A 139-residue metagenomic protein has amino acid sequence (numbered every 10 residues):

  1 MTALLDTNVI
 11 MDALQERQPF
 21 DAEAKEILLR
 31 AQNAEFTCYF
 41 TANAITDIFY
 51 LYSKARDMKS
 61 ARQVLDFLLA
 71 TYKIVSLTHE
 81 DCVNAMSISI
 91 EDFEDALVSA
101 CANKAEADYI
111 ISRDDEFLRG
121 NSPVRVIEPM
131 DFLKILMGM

Functional and structural regions predicted by a protein language model:
M1-F40, S53-S60, I127, L133-M139: Short, well-structured N-terminal submotif of metal-dependent ribonuclease cores
T2, A100-M139: Acidic, PIN/NYN-like endoribonuclease modules and their adjacent C-terminal/linker elements
V9-I10, D47-I48, N84: A general alpha-helix detector
L14, Y52, S89, N121: Short, flexible helix/strand-to-coil boundary loops that buttress conserved ligand/catalytic motifs in alpha/beta
K25, E35, N43-D81: Active-site-proximal, substrate-binding regions of enzyme catalytic domains and RNA-binding/basic surfaces
T37, K73, P123-R125: Conserved beta-strand segments of alpha/beta enzyme cores
F40-A42, S112: Short beta-strand segments at enzyme active-site cores
K73-E116: Active-site neighborhoods of divalent-metal-dependent phosphate/nucleic-acid chemistry enzymes
